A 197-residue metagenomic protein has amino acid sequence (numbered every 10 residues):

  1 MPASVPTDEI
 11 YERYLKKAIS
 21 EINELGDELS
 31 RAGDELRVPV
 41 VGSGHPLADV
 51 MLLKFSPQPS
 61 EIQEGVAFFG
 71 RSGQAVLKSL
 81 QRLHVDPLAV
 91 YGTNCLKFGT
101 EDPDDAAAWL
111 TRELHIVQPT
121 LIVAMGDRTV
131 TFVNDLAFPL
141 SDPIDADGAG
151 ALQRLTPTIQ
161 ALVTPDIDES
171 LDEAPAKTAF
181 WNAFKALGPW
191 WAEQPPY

Functional and structural regions predicted by a protein language model:
M1-Y197: A polyanion-binding, active-site-adjacent surface
